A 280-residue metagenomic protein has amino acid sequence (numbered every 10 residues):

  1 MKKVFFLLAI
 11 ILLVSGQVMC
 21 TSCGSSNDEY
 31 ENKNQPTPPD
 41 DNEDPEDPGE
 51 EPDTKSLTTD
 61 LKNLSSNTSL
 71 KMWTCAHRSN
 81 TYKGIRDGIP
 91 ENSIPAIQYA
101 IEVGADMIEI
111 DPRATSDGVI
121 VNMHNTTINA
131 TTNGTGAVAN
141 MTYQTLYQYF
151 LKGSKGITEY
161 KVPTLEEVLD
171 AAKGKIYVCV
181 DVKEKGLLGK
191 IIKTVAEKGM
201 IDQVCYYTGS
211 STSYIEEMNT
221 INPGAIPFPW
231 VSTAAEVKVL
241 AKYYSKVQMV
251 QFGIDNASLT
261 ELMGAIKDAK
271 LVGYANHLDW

Functional and structural regions predicted by a protein language model:
M1-V4: Positively charged n-region of N-terminal signal peptides that target proteins for export
F6-L7, Y82: General helical structural elements
L8-Q17: Bacterial N-terminal signal peptides
V18-S22: C-terminal motif of bacterial Sec signal peptides marking the signal peptidase cleavage site
C23-W280: Phosphate-group recognition and catalysis centered on beta-loop-alpha active-site segments
